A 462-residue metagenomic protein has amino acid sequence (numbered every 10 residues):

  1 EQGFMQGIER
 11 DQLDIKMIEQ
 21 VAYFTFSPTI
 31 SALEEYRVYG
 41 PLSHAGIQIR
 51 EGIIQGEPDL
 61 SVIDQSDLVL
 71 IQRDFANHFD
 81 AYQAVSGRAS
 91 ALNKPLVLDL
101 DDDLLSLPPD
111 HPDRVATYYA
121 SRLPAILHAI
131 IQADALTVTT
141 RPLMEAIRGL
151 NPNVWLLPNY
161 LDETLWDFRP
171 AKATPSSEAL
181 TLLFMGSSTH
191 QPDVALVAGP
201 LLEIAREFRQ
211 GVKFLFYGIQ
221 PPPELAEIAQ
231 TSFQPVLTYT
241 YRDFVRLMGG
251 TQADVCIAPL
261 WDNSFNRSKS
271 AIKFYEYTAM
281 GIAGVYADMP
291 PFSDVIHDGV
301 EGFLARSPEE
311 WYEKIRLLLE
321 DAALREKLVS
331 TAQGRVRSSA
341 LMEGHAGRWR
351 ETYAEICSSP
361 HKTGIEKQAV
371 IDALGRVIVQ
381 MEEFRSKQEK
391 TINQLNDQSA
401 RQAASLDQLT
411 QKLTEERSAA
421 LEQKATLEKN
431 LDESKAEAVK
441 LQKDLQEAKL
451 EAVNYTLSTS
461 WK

Functional and structural regions predicted by a protein language model:
E1, S359-K462: Boundary detector for helix-to-coil junctions that initiate low-complexity/charged tails
G3-N77: N-terminal pre-catalytic "stem/leader" segment of glycosyltransferase-like enzymes
Y23-A45, Y160-F168, P175-T251: Conserved catalytic-core segment of nucleotide-activated headgroup transferases in glycan assembly
G87, A91, A116-A135: Membrane-proximal helix-turn-helix segments that form the acceptor-binding/catalytic region of lipid-linked
S106, T189-P192, T238-A279, V285-D294: Nucleotide-sugar-dependent
I131-R169: Donor nucleotide-sugar binding/catalytic pocket of nucleotide-sugar-dependent glycosyltransferases
I296-E309, L317-A323: Conserved acidic donor-binding segment of nucleotide-sugar-dependent glycosyltransferases
L317, L324-S339, H345, E351: A short, well-ordered alpha-helix in the C-terminal region of glycosyltransferases
